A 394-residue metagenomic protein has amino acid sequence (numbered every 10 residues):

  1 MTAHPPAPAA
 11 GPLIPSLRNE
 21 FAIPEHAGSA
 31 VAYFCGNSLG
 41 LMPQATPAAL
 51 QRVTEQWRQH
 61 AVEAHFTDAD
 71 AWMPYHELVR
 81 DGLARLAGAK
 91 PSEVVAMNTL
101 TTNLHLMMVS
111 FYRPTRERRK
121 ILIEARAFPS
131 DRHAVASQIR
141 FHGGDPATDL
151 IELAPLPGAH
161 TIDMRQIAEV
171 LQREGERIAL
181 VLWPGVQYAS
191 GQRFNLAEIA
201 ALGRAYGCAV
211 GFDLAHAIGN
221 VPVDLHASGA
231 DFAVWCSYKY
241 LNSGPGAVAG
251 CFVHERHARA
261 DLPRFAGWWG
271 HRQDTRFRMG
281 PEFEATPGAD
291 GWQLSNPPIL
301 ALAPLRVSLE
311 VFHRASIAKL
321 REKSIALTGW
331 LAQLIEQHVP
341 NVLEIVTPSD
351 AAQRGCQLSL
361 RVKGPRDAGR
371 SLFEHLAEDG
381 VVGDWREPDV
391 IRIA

Functional and structural regions predicted by a protein language model:
M1-A394: Pyridoxal 5′-phosphate
